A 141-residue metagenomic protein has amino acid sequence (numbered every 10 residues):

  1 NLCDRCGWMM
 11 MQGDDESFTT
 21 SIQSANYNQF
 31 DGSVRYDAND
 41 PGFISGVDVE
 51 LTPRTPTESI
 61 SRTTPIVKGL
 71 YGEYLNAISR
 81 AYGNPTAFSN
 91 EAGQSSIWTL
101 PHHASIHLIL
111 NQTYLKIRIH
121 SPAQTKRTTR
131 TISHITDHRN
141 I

Functional and structural regions predicted by a protein language model:
L2-L70, A92-I141: Amphipathic N-proximal alpha-helical interface segments
P65-G83: Short, hydrophobic/π-rich interface segment
R80, P85-A92, T113: Short, compact, well-ordered microdomains
